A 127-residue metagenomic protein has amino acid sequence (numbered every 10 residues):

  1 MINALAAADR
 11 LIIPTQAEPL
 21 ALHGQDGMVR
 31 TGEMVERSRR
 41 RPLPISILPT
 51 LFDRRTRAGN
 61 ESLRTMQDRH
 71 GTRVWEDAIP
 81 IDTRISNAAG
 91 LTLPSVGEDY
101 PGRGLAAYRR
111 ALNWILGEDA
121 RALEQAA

Functional and structural regions predicted by a protein language model:
M1-D77, T83: Conserved catalytic-core segment of NTP-binding enzymes
E33-E36, L112, L116: Generic structural signal for well-ordered alpha-helical scaffold segments
R39, T92, L116-G117: Glycine-centered secondary-structure boundary/capping sites
R73, R109-L112: H/E-rich (His + Asp/Glu) clusters that bind or coordinate divalent metals
N87-R110: C-terminal boundary of histidine-terminating zinc-finger modules
I115-L123: Short, hydrophobic alpha-helical segments
A126-A127: C-terminal accessory region of SF2 helicases/translocases
